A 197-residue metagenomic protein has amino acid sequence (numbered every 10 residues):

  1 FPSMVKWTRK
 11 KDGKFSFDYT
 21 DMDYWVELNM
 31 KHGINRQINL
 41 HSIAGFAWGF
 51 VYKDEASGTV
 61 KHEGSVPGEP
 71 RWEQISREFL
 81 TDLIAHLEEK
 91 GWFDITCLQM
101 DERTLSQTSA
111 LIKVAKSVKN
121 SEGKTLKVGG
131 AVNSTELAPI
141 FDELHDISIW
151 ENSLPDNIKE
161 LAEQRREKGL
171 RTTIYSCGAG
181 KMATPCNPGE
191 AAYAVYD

Functional and structural regions predicted by a protein language model:
F1-E122, L126, A131-L144: Aromatic-lined carbohydrate-binding surfaces of glycoside hydrolases
L28, D146-D197: Catalytic-core region of carbohydrate-active enzymes that cleave or remodel glycosidic bonds
